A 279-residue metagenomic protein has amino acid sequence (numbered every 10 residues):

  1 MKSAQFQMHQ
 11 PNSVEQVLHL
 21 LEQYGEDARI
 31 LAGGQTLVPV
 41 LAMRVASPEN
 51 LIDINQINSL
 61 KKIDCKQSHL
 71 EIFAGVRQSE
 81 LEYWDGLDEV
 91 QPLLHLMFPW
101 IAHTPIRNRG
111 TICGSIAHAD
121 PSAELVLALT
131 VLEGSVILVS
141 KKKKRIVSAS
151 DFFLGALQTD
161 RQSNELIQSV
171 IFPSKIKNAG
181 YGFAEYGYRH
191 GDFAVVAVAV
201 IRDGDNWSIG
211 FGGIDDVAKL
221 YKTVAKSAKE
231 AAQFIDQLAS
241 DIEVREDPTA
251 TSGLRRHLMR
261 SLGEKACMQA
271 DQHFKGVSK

Functional and structural regions predicted by a protein language model:
M1-K279: C-terminal structural segment of proteins
